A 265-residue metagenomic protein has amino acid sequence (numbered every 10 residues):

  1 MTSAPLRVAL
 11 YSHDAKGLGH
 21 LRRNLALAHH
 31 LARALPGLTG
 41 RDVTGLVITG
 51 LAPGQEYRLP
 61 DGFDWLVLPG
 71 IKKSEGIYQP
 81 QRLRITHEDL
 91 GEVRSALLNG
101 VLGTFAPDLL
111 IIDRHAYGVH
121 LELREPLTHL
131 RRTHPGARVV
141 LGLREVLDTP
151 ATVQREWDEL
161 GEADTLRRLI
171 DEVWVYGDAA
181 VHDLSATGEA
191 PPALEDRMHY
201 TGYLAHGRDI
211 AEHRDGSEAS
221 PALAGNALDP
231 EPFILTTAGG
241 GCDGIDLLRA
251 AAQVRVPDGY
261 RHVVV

Functional and structural regions predicted by a protein language model:
M1-G50: N-terminal subdomain of nucleotide-sugar transferases
R7, D108-L109, E172, F233: Structural motif
S12, G37-D89, V93, L97: Conserved nucleotide-sugar phosphate-binding/catalytic loop shared by glycosyltransferases and other
A28, G188-A190, Y203-V265: Donor-nucleotide binding loops and adjacent catalytic segments primarily of GT-B fold Leloir glycosyltransferases
G45-G50, L141-G142, V173-G177, R261-V265: Short internal beta-strands
L98-H120: Short N-terminal targeting/anchoring amphipathic segment
V101-D108, H134-P135, A227-D229: Glycine-rich phosphate-binding loop signature in dinucleotide/nucleotide-binding domains
L127-Y200: Active-site-proximal region of nucleotide-activated glycan assembly enzymes, centered on histidine/acidic-rich loops
